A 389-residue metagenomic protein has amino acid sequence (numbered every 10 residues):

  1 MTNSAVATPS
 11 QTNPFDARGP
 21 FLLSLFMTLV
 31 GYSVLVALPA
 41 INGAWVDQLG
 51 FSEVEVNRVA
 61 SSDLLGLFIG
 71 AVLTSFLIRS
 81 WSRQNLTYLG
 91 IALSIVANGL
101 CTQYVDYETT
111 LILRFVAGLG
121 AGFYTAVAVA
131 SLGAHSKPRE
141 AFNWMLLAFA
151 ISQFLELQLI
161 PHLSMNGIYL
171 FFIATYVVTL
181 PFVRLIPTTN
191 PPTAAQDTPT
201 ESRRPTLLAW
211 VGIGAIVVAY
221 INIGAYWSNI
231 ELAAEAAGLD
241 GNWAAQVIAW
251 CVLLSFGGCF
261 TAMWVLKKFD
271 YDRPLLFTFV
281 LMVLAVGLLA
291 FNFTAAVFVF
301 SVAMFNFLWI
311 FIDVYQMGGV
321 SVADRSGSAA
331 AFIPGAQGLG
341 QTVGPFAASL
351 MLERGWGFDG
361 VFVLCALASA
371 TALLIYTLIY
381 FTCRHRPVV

Functional and structural regions predicted by a protein language model:
P39, L207-A249: Extracytoplasmic gate region of multi-pass secondary transporters
I69-V105: Conserved MFS/SLC helix-loop-helix module at the cytosolic interface between two early adjacent transmembrane helices
G70-R83, G258-Y271, L352-E353: Helix-to-loop junctions at the C-terminal end of transmembrane segments in multipass secondary transporters
A97, E108-A117, A296-M304: Paired small-residue
G122-S136, I310-D324: Intracellular juxtamembrane helix-capping segments at the cytosolic ends of symmetry-related transmembrane helices
H135, A141-T188: Helix-loop-helix hairpin linking two adjacent transmembrane segments in secondary transporters
F269-Q316: C-terminal transmembrane helical hairpin of 12-TM major facilitator-type secondary transporters
A323-G357, C365: A late C-terminal transmembrane helix in Major Facilitator Superfamily
